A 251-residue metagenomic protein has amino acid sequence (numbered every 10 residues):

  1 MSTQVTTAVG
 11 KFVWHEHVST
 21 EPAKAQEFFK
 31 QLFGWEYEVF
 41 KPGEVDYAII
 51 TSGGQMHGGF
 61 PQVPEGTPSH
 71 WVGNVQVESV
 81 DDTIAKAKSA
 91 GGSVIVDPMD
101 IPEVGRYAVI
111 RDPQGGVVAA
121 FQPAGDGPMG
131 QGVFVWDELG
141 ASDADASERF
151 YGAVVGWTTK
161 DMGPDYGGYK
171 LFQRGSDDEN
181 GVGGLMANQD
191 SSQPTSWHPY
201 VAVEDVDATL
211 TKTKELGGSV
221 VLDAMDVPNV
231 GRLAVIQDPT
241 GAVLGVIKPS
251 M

Functional and structural regions predicted by a protein language model:
M1-Q26, H70-V75, F121-R149, W157-K160 (+2 more regions): N-terminal beta-strand motif that seeds the catalytic metal site of vicinal oxygen chelate
T7-Q55, S89, D97-G105, L139-N180 (+2 more regions): Core segments of cupin and vicinal oxygen chelate
E21-A23, T51-M56, G73-Q114, A144 (+1 more regions): Vicinal oxygen chelate
F29, Y47, I84, Y169 (+3 more regions): Residue-level detection of beta-strand scaffold positions
G34-S69, P113, V117-A124, T158-P194 (+3 more regions): Conserved short beta-strand elements that form part of the metal-binding/catalytic scaffold of enzyme active sites
E65, P102-E103, A124-D126, P228-N229 (+1 more regions): A short acidic/small-residue loop/turn micro-motif
